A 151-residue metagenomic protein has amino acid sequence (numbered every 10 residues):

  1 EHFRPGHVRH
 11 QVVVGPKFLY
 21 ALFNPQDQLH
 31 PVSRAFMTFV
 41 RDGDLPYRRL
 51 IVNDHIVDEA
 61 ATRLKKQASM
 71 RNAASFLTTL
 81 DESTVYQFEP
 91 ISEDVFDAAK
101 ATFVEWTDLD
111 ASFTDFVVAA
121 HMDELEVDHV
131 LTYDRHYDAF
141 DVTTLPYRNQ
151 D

Functional and structural regions predicted by a protein language model:
E1-G6, A119, L125-D151: Acidic, PIN/NYN-like endoribonuclease modules and their adjacent C-terminal/linker elements
E1-V52, K65-S75: Short, well-structured N-terminal submotif of metal-dependent ribonuclease cores
L19, V57, Y137-D138: A generic structural signal for short hydrophobic patches within well-formed alpha-helices
P46-R49, V85-Q87, E126-D128: Short active-site oxyanion
T62-E89: Helix-adjacent hinge/juxtasegments
Q87-I91, L145-Y147: Short acidic-hydrophobic, aromatic-tinged amphipathic segments that line or gate anion-handling sites
E89-D128: Active-site neighborhoods of divalent-metal-dependent phosphate/nucleic-acid chemistry enzymes
